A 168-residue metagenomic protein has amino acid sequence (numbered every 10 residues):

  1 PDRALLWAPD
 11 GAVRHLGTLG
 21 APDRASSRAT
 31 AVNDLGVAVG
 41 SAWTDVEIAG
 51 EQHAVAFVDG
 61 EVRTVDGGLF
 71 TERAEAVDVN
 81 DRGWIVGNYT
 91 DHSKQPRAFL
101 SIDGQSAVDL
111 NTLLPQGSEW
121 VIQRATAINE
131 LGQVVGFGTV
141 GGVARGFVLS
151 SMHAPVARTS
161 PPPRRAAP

Functional and structural regions predicted by a protein language model:
P1-P168: Residue-level hotspots at or immediately adjacent to binding/recognition sites across diverse folds
